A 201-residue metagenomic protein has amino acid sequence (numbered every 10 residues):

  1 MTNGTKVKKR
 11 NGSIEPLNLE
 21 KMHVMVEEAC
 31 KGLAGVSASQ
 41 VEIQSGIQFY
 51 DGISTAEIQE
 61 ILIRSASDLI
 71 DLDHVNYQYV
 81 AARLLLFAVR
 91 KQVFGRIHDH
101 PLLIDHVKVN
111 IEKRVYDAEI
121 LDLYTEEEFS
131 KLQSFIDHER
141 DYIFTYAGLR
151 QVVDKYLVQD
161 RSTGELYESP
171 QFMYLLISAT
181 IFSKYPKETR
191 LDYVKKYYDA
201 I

Functional and structural regions predicted by a protein language model:
M1-I201: Extended catalytic cores of very large enzyme megasubunits
